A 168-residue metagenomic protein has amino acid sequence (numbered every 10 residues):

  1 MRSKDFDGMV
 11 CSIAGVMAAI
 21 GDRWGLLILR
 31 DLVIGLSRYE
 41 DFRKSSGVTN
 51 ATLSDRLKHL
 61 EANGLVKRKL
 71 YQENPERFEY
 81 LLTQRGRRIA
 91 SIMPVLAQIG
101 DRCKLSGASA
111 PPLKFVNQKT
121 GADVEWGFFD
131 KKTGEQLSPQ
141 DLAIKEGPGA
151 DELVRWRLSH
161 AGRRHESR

Functional and structural regions predicted by a protein language model:
M1-I20, R157-R168: N-terminal leader segment of winged-helix/HTH proteins
C11-T49: N-terminal helix-turn-helix DNA-binding core of bacterial DNA-binding proteins
G21, Q72-L96: Basic, amphipathic "hinge/linker" alpha-helix immediately C-terminal to the N-terminal HTH DNA-binding motif
T52: Residues in the helix-turn-helix
R56: Residues within the DNA-recognition helix of helix-turn-helix
E61-E76: Beta-hairpin "wing" of winged helix-turn-helix
P94, Q98-R168: C-terminal regulatory/oligomerization modules of transcriptional regulators
